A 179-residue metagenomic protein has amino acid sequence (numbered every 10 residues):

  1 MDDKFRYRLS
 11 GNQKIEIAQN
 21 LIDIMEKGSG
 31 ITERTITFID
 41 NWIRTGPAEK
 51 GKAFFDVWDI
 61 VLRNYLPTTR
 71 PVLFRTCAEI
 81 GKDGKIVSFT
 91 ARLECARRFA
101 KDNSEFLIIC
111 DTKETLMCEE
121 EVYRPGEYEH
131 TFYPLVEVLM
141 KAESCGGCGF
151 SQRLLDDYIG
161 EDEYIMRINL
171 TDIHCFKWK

Functional and structural regions predicted by a protein language model:
M1-T69, E79-G84, L93-E105, T112-K179: Conserved NAD+-utilizing ADP-ribose enzyme module
L73-R75: Extended non-catalytic scaffold regions that mediate assembly and binding in large macromolecular machines
